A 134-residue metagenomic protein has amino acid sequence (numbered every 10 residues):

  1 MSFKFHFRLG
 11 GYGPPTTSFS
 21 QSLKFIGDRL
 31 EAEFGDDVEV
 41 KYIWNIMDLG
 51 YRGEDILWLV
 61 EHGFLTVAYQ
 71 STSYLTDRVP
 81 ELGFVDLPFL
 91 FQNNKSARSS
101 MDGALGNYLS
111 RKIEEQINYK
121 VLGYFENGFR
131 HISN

Functional and structural regions predicted by a protein language model:
M1-G11, E31-E39, E115: Immediate post-signal peptide segment of exported/extracytoplasmic ligand-binding proteins
H6-G13, A68-S73, S96: Short N-terminal helix-initiation segments at or just after the protein's N-terminus
R8-K24, N45-Y51: Extracytoplasmic "Venus flytrap"
T16-V40: Short, polar/charged alpha-helical segment
D28, E54, S71-N134: Contiguous mixed-secondary-structure segments that line small-molecule binding/active-site clefts of soluble domains
D36-V38, D55-Q70: Alpha-to-beta junction loops
V40-Y42, V121: Generic structural signal for residues in well-ordered beta-strands
